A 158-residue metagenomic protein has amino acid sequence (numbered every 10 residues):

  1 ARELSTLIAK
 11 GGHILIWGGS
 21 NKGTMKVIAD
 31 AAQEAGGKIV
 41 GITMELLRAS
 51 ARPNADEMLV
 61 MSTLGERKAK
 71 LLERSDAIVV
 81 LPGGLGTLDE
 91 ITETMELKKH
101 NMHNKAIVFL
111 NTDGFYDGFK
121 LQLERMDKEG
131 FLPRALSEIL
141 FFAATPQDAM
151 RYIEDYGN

Functional and structural regions predicted by a protein language model:
A1-G37: Glycine-rich beta-alpha loop segments
N21, E45-L47, G83-G86: Short glycine-rich anion-binding loops that position phosphate/pyrophosphate groups of nucleotides and phosphorylated
G23-D30, F115-E124: Glycine-rich, charge-decorated loop segments at or immediately adjacent to ligand/cofactor-binding or catalytic sites
Q33-G36, D56-V60, L121-D127: Short, hinge-like loop/turn segments at secondary-structure boundaries
I42-M44, L81, L97-L121, R134-L136: Short, acidic/small-residue loops that bind anionic groups at enzyme active sites
I42-S75: Glycine-rich oxoanion-binding loops at beta->alpha junctions
E66-N101, V108-N111: Active-site/ligand-binding-proximal alpha/beta "capping" segment
S75-I78, E129-N158: A charged, well-structured terminal subsegment
